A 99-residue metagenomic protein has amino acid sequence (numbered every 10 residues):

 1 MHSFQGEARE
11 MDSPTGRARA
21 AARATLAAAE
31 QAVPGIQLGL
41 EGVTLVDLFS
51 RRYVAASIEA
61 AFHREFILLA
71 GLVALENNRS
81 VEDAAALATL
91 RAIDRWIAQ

Functional and structural regions predicted by a protein language model:
M1-R23: Basic/polar, acidic-poor N-terminal "presequence/leader" segments that form or can form short amphipathic helices
Q5, E65-Q99: Mixed-charge, glycine-accented linear interaction segment located at domain edges/termini
R17, A29-A32, A84, W96: Mitochondrial intermembrane space
R23-E30, A88-I93: Extracellular/lumenal glycan-associated surfaces
L26-V81: Short, solvent-exposed interaction modules
